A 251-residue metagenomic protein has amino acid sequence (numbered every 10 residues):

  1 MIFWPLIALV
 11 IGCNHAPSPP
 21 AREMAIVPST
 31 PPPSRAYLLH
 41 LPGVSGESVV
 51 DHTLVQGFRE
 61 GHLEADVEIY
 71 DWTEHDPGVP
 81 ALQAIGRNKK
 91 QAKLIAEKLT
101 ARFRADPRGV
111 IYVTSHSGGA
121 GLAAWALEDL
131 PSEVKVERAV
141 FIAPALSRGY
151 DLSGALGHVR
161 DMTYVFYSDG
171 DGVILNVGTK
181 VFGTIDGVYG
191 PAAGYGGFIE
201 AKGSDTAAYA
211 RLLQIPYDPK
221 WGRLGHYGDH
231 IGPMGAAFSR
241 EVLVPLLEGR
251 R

Functional and structural regions predicted by a protein language model:
I2-G12: Bacterial N-terminal signal peptides
C13-P28: Bacterial Sec signal peptide processing site at the extreme N-terminus
N14, L38, V44-G196: Serine-dependent carboxylesterase/thioesterase catalytic core of lipase-like alpha/beta-hydrolase/SGNH enzymes
P20-E23, Y37, E74, A81 (+1 more regions): Generic signal for short, ordered secondary-structure residues within or immediately flanking folded domains
P31-A36: A short, charged/proline- and glycine-enriched loop that marks the coil->beta-strand transition at the N-terminal
I174-R251: C-terminal catalytic-base region of ester-bond hydrolases, centering on the histidine of the charge-relay
